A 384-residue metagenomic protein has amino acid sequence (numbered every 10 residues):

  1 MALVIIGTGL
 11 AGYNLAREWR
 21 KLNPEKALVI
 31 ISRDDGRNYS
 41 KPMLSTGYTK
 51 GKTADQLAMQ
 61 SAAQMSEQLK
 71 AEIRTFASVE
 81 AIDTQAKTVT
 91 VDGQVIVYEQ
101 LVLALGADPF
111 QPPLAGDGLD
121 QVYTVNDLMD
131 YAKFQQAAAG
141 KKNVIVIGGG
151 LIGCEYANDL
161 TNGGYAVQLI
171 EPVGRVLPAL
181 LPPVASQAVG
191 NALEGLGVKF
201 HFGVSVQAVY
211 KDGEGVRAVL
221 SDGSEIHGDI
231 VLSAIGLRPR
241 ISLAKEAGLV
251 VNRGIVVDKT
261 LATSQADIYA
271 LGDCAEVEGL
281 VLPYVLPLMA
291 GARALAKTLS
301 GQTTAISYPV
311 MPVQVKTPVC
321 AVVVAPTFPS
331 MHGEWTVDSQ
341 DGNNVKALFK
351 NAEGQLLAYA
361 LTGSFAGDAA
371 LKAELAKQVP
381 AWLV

Functional and structural regions predicted by a protein language model:
M1-A71, D159-L180: Beta1-alpha1 glycine-rich phosphate/pyrophosphate-binding loop at the start of Rossmann-like nucleotide-binding domains
A2, C274-A369: Mid-to-C-terminal Rossmann-like scaffold of FAD/NAD(P)H-dependent oxidoreductases
L10, D35, P109, M129 (+3 more regions): Residue-level detector of alpha-helix initiation sites
A58, N143, I152-A208, L288 (+2 more regions): Rossmann-like dinucleotide-binding cores of NAD(P)H-dependent redox enzymes
Q68-D83, L196-V206: A conserved beta-strand/loop element that lines the FAD pocket in flavoprotein oxidoreductases
I82-I96, Y210-E225: Conserved beta-strand-loop-beta-strand element in the redox core of flavoprotein oxidoreductases
L105-G163: Glycine-rich dinucleotide-binding loop and its adjacent helix/turn
G118-A139, E214-R217, S224-K297: FAD-site-proximal beta/loop scaffold in flavoenzymes
